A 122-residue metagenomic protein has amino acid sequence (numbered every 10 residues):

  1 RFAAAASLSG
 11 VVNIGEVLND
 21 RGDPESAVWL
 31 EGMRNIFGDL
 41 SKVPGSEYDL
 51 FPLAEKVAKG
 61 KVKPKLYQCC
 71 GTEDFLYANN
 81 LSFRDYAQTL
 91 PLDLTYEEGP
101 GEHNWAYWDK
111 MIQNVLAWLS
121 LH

Functional and structural regions predicted by a protein language model:
R1-H122: Non-catalytic cap/lid and distal C-terminal segments of serine-dependent acyl enzymes
